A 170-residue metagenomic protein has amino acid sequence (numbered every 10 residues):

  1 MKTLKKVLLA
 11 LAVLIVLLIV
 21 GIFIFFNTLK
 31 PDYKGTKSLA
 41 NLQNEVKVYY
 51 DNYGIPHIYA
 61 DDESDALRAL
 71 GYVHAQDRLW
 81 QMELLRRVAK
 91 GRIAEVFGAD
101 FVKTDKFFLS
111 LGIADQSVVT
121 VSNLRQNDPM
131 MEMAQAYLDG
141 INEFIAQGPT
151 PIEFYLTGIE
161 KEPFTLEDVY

Functional and structural regions predicted by a protein language model:
K2-L39: N-terminal type II signal-anchor transmembrane helix that functions as the membrane-insertion/stop-transfer segment
K6, V48-Y50: Catalytic zinc-binding patch centered on the HExxH motif and its immediate surroundings that defines zinc-dependent
N27-L29, Y33-V46, Y53-Y170: Flexible, non-catalytic peripheral segments of proteins
